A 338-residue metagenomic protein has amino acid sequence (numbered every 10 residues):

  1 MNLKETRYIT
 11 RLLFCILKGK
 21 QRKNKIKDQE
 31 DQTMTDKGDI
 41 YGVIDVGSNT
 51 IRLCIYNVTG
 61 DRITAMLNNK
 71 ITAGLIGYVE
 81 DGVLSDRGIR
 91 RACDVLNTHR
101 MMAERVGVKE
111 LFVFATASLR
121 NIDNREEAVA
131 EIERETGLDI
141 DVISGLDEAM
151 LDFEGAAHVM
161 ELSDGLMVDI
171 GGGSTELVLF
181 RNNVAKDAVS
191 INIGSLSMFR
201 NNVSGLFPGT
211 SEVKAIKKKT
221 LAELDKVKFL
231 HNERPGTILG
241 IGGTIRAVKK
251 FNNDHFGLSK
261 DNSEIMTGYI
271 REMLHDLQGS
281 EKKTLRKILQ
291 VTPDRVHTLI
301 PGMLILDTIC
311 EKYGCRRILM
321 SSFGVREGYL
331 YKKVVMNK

Functional and structural regions predicted by a protein language model:
N2-I16, D28-D31: Positively charged N-terminal leader segments that act as targeting/secretion signals
Q21-R22: Cationic, low-complexity basic patches in intrinsically disordered or flexible, solvent-exposed regions
D39, I55, Y78-V108, T116-A130 (+3 more regions): Helical "lid/coupling" subdomains associated with nucleotide-phosphate turnover
D39-R62: N-terminal basic/disordered segments at the start of proteins
D45-T50, V168-S174, G194, I241-T244 (+1 more regions): A short acidic Gly-Thr/Ser loop motif
I51-R52, L75, M150-F153, I170-E176: Short glycine/serine/threonine-rich phosphate/pyrophosphate-binding segments that cradle anionic phosphate groups
D61-M66, V184-K186: Beta-strand initiation motifs
A65-G74: Conserved ATP-binding subdomain of kinase catalytic cores across diverse folds
